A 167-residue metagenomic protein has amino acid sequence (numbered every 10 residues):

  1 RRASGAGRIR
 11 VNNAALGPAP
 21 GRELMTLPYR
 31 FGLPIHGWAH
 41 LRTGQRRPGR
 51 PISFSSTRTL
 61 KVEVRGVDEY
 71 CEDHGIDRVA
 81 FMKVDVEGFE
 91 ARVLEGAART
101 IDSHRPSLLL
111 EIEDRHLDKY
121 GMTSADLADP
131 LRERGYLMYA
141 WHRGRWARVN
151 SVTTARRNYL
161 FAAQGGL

Functional and structural regions predicted by a protein language model:
R1-L167: Phosphate/nucleotide-binding beta-alpha loop and adjacent structural elements of enzyme active sites
